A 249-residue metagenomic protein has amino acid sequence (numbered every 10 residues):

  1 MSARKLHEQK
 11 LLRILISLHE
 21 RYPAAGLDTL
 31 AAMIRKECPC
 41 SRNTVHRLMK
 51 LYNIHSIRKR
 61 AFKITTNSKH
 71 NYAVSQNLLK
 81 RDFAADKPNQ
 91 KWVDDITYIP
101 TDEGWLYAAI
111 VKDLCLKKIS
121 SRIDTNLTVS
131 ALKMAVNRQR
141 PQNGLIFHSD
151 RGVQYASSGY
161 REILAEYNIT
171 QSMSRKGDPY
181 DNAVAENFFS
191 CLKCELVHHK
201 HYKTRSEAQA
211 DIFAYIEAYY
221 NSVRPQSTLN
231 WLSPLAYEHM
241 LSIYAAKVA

Functional and structural regions predicted by a protein language model:
M1-K87, D178, S233-S242: Basic, flexible linker segments flanking DNA-binding modules in nucleic acid-interacting mobile-element proteins
A3, T65-S68, S149-R151, S157-S158 (+3 more regions): RNase H-like two-metal-ion nuclease catalytic core shared by retroviral integrases and related mobile-element nucleases
L15, L30, V45, L79 (+12 more regions): Mobile genetic element proteins and their domesticated derivatives, centered on retroelements and DNA transposons
R81, A85-S121: An active-site-proximal beta-strand-loop segment
K118-P141, A156: Active-site beta-loop-alpha junctions of metal-dependent nucleic acid enzymes, especially the RNase H-like/DDE
A165-I169, C191-A249: C-terminal domain-tail junction helix/linker
